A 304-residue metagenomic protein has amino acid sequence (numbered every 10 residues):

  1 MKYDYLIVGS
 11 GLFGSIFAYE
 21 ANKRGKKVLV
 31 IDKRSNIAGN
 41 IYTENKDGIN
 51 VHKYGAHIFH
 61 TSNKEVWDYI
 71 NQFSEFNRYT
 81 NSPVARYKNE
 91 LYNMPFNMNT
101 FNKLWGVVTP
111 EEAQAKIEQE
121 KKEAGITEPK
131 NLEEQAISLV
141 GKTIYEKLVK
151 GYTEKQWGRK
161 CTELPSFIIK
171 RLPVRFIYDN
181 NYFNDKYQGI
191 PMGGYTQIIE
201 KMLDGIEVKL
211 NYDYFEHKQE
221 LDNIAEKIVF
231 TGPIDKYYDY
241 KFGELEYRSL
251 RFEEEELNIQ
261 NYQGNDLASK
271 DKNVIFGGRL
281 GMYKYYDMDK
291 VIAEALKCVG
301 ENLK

Functional and structural regions predicted by a protein language model:
Y3, G25, I206, I224-E226 (+1 more regions): Short, well-ordered alpha-helix to beta-strand connector turns
Y3-V30, V299: N-terminal Rossmann-like FAD-binding beta1-loop-alpha1 element of flavoenzymes
G9, T80, V208-Y214, G278: Short loop/edge segments at beta-strand edges and connector loops that shape dinucleotide/nucleotide cofactor-binding
N22-D47: Glycine-rich FAD pyrophosphate-binding loop
A38-G39, I49-H52, N211-L267: Central helical "cap/lid" subdomain
Y42-H52, F59-A113, L172-I177: A conserved beta-strand/loop capping segment in the N-terminal third of enzymes that catalyze redox or closely related
A85-Y92, N99-K227, T231-Y238: Active-site/ligand-binding neighborhood in enzyme catalytic cores
Q260, L267-K304: Conserved flavin/dinucleotide-binding core of flavoenzymes
